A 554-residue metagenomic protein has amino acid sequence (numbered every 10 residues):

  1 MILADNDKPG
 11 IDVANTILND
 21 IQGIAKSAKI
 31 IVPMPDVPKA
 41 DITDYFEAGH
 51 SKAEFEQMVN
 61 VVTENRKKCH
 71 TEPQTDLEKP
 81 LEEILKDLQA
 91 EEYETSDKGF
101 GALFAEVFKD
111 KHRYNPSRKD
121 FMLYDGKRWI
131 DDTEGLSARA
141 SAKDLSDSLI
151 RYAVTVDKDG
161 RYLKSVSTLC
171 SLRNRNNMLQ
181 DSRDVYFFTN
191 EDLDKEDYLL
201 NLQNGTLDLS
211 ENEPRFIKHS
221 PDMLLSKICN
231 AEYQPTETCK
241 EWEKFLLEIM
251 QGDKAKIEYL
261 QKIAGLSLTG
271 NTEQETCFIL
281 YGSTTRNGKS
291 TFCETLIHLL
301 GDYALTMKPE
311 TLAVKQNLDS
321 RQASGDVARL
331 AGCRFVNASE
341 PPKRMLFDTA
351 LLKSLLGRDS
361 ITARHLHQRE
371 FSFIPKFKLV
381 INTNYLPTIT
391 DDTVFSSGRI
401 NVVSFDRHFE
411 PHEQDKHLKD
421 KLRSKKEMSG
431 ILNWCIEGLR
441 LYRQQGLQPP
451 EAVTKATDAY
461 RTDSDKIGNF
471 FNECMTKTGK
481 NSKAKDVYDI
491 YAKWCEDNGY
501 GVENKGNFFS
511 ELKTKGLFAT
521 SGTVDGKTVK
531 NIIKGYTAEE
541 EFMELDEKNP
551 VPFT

Functional and structural regions predicted by a protein language model:
M1-K86, W129: TOPRIM fold recognition
D7-K8, D36, L136, P342-L346 (+1 more regions): Short, surface-exposed acidic/glycine-rich loop or hinge patches that mediate macromolecular interfaces
G23, K29, P35-D36, R66 (+5 more regions): Intrinsic-disorder/low-complexity loop/linker signature
I31, D132, V403-F405: Hydrophobic residues at beta-strand termini and immediately following loops that shape nucleotide-binding pockets
K67, Y93-E94, G101-L103, R139-D144: Low-complexity, intrinsically disordered short segments enriched for Gly/Pro and polybasic residues
Q74-D120, I150-T554: Feature primarily recognizes SF3-like P-loop helicase cores of small DNA viruses
N115-T133: Amphipathic alpha-helical/coiled-coil segments positioned at domain termini
R128-D144: Trp- and S/T/G-rich repeat-edge/linker motifs of beta-rich repeat architectures
